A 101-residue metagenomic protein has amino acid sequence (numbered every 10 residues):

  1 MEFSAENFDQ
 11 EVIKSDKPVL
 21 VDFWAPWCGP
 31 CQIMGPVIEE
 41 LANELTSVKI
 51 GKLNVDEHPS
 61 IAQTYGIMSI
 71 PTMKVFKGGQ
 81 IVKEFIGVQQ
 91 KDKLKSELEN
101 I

Functional and structural regions predicted by a protein language model:
M1-P18, P59: A short beta-strand-turn-helix
S4, W24, K49-G51: Conserved Rossmann-like nucleotide-binding pocket used by diverse enzymes that bind dinucleotide cofactors
F8, V21, I38, N54 (+1 more regions): Residue-level signature of catalytic and energy-coupling elements of molecular machines, predominantly ATP/GTP-dependent
D16-K17, F23-W27, S69: Short pre-active-site segment immediately N-terminal to redox-active cysteine/selenocysteine motifs in thiol-based
D16-P18, G35-L53, E57: Conserved helix-turn-beta segment immediately C-terminal to the redox Cys motif in thioredoxin-like folds
F23-V37: Conserved redox-active cysteine motifs that mediate thiol-disulfide chemistry, especially di-cysteine Cys-X(1-2)-Cys
P59, Y65-K74: Structural micro-motif
K77-I101: Non-catalytic, surface beta->alpha helical segment in thiol-disulfide oxidoreductase systems
